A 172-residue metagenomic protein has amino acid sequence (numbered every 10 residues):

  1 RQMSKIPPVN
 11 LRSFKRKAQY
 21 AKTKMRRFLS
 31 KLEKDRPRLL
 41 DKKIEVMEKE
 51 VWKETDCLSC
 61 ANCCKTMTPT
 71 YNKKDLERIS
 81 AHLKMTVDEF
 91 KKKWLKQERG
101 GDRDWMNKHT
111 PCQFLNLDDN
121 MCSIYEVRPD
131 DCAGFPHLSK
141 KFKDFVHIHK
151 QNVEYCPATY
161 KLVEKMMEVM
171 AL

Functional and structural regions predicted by a protein language model:
Q2-L172: Short loop/turn segments that flank or connect secondary-structure elements
